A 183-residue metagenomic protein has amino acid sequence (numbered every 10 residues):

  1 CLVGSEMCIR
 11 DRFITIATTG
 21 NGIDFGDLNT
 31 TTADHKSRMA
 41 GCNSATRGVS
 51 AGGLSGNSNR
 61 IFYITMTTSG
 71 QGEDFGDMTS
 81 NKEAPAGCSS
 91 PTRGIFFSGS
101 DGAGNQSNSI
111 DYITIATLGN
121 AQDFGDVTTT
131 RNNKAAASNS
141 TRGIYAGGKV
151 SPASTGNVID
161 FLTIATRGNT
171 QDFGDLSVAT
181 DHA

Functional and structural regions predicted by a protein language model:
C1-I9: Single conserved hydrophobic/aromatic residue that forms the stacking wall/gate of nucleotide- or nucleobase-binding
S5, I16, S44-G56, M66 (+4 more regions): Glycine-centered tight turns/hairpins at beta-strand boundaries that repeat across beta-rich repeat domains
R10, G22, H35-K36, G56-R60 (+8 more regions): A detector of repeated loop/turn-to-beta-strand junctions in beta-rich toroidal repeat architectures
D11-A17, I61-T65, I110-T114, I159-L162: Hydrophobic/aromatic beta-strand positions that recur at structurally equivalent sites within the blades
T18-G20, T68-G70, T117, T166-G168: Short coil turn/linker residues within repeat-based beta-strand modules
G22-N29, G72-D77, N120-D126, N169-D175: A short beta-strand motif characteristic of beta-propeller blades
L28, G41, G48-A51, I61 (+9 more regions): Hydrophobic strand positions within the blades of repeat-based beta-sheet folds
M39, T46, E83-P85, T92 (+3 more regions): Structural detector for hydrophobic anchor residues on beta-strands
